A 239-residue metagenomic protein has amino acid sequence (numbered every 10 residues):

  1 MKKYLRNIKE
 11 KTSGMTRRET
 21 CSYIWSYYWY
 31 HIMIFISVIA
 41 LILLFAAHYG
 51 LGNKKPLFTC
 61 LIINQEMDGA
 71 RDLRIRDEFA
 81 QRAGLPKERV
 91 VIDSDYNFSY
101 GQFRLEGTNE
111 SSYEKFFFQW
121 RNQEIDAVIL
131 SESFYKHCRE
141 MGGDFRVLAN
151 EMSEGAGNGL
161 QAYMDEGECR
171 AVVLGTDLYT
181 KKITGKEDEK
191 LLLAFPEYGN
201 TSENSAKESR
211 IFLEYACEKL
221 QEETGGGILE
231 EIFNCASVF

Functional and structural regions predicted by a protein language model:
R6-R18: Short, membrane-interfacial amphipathic segments enriched in basic
Y27-Y49: Hydrophobic membrane-insertion alpha-helices, especially the h-region of bacterial N-terminal signal peptides
G52-Q65: Alpha-helical transmembrane signal-anchor/signal-peptide segments
Q65-D68, S133-H137, G199-T201: Solvent-exposed loop/turn segments at secondary-structure junctions within structured extracellular/periplasmic domains
M67, R74-A127, E132-S133: Extracytoplasmic/periplasmic/luminal assembly and interaction segments in envelope/secretory/respiratory proteins
E110-G167: Extracytoplasmic "Venus flytrap"/periplasmic binding protein-like
E187-K207, I228: A bilobed periplasmic-binding-protein/Venus flytrap-type ligand-binding module shared by bacterial periplasmic
E203-G226: Surface-exposed amphipathic alpha-helical segments
